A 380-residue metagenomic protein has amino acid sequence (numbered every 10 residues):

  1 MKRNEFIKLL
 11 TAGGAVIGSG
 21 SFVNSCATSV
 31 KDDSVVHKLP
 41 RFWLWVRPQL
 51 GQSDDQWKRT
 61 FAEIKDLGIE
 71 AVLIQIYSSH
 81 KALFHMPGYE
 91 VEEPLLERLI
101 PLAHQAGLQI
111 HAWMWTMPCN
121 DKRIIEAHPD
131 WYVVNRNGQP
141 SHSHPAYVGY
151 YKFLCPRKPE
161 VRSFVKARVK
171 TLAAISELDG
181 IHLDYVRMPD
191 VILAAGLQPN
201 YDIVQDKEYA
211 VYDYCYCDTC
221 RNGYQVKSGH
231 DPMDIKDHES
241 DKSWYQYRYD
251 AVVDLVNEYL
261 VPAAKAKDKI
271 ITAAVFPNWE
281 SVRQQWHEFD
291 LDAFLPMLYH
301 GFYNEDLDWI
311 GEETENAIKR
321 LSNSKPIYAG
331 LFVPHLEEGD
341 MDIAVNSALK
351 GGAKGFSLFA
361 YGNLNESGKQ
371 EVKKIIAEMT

Functional and structural regions predicted by a protein language model:
E5-S25: N-terminal export signals
F22-R41: C-terminal segment of N-terminal export signals and the immediately downstream linker at the start of the mature
K58-S79, S176: Catalytic domains of carbohydrate-active enzymes, especially glycoside hydrolases
H80-M114, Y247-A264: Aromatic-lined substrate-binding rim segments of carbohydrate-active enzymes
W113-W115, H182, Y245-S281, P326-P334: Aromatic-lined carbohydrate-recognition surfaces of secreted/lumenal glycan-active proteins
M117-T171: Active-site-adjacent "subsite" loops/lids of carbohydrate-active enzymes
I271-N304: Substrate-binding cleft/loops of secretory-pathway carbohydrate-active enzymes
Y299, Y303-L307, G330-T380: Substrate-binding cleft of secreted/luminal carbohydrate-active enzymes
